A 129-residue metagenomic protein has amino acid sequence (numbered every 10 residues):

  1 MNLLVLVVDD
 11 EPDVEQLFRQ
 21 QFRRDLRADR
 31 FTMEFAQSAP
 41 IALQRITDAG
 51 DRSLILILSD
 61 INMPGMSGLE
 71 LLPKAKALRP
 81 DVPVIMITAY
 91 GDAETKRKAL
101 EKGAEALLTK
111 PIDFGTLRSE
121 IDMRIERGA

Functional and structural regions predicted by a protein language model:
P12-F35: Two-component/phosphorelay signaling modules centered on CheY-like receiver
S38-I41, S67-E70: Acidic catalytic/metal-coordinating carboxylates
D51-L58: Active-site beta3 strand of CheY-like receiver
M63: Receiver (REC) domain active-site loop signature in two-component systems and cognate sites in sensor histidine kinases
E70, A77, G91-A106, S119: Alpha4 helix (beta4-alpha4-beta5 surface) of REC/receiver domains from two-component response regulators
K110: A Lys-centered signature of the CheY-like receiver
D113: Receiver (REC) domain switch/active-site region of two-component response regulators
